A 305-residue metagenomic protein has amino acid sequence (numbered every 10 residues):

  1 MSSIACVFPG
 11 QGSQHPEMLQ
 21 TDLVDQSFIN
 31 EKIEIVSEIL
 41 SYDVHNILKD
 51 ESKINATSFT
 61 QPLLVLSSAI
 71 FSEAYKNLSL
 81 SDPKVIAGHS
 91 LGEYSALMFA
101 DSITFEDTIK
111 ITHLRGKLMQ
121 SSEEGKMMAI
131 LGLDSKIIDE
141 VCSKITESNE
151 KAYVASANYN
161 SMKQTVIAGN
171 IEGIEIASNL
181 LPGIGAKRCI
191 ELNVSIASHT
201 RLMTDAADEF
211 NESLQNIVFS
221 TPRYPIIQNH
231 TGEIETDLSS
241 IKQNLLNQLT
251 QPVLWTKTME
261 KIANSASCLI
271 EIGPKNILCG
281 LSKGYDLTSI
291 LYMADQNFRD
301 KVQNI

Functional and structural regions predicted by a protein language model:
M1-S3, E150-K151: Extreme N-terminus of proteins, especially the signal/transit-peptide cleavage junction and the first residues
S2-E140, L269-N297, K301-V302: FabD-like malonyl-/acyl-CoA
Q11-S13, L40, A100-L249: Alpha/beta catalytic cores of group-transfer enzymes, especially the acyltransferase/condensing modules of polyketide
S79-S81, S148, I262-C268: Glycine-rich phosphate-binding loop signature in dinucleotide/nucleotide-binding domains
I145, D300-I305: Short amphipathic alpha-helix with an adjacent loop that forms part of the alpha/beta core around
T250-S267: A short, acidic, amphipathic alpha-helical segment used as a generic capping/interface helix at domain edges
